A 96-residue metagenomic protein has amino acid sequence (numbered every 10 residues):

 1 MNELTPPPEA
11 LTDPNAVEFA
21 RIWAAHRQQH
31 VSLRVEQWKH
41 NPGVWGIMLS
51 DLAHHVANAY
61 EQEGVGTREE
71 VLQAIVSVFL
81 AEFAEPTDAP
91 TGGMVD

Functional and structural regions predicted by a protein language model:
M1-D96: Solvent-exposed interaction surfaces and binding hotspots enriched for charged
